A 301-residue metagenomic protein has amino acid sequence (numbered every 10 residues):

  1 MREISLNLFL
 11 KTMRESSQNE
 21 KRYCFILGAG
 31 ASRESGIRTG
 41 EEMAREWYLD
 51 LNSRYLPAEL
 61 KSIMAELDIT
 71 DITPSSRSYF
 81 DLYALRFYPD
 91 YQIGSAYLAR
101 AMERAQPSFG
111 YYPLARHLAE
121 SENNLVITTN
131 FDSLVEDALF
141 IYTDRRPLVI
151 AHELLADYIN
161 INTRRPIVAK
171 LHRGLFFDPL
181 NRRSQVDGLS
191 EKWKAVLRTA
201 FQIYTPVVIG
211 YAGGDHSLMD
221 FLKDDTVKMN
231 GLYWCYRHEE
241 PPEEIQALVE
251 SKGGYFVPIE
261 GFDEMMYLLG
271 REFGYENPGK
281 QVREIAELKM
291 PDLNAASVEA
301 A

Functional and structural regions predicted by a protein language model:
M1-R183, S190-Y204, G213-H216, D224-A301: Conserved catalytic-core helix/loop/strand module for nucleotide-ribose chemistry
G210: Extended basic-aromatic, gly/pro-enriched interface segments that bind polyanionic ligands
M219: Catalytic core of Fe(II)/2-oxoglutarate
